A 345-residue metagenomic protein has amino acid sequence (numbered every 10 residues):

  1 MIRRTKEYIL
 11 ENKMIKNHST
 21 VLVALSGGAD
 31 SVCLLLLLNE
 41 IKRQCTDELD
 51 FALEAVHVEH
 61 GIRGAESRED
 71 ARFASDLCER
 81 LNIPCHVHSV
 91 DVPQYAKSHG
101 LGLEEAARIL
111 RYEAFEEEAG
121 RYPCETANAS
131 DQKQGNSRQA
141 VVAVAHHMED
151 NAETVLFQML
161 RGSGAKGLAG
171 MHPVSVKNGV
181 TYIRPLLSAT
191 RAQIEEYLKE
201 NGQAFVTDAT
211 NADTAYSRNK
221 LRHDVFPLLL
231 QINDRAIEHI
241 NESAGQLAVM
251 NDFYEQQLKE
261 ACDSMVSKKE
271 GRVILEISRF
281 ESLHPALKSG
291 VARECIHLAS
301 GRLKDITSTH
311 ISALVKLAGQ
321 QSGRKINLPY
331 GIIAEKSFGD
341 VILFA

Functional and structural regions predicted by a protein language model:
M1-H223: Core alpha/beta nucleotide-donor-binding catalytic domains of modification enzymes
I2-D30, L49-H60, V90-V92, S175-N178 (+2 more regions): AMP-forming adenylation/ATP pyrophosphatase catalytic core
I41, G162, N201, L228-I232 (+2 more regions): Change "in soluble alpha/beta enzymes" to "in soluble alpha/beta proteins
E66, A107, L186, S217 (+5 more regions): Catalytic cores of large soluble enzymes that bind and process phosphate-bearing ligands
K97, L101, N211, L230 (+2 more regions): Active-site oxyanion-binding pockets that recognize sulfate/phosphate
I109, G162, Q231-D234, A286: Residues at alpha-helix boundaries and the short loops/turns that link adjacent helices
N211-Y216, I237-A248: Internal, active-site/partner-interface "lid" segment
R222-D224, L228-I240: Conserved anion/nucleotide-ligand pocket segment
